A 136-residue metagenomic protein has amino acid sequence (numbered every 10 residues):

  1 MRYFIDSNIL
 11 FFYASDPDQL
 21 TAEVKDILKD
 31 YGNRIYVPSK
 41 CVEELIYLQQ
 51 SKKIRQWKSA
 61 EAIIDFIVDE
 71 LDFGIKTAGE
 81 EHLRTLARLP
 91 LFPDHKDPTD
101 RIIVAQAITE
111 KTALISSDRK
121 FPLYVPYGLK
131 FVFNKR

Functional and structural regions predicted by a protein language model:
M1-V37, K53-D65, R136: Short, well-structured N-terminal submotif of metal-dependent ribonuclease cores
D6, E44, D100, D118: Acidic active-site catalytic centers that drive phospho-/nucleotidyl reactions and related ester hydrolyses
S7-N8, L45, L86, A107: Generic structural signal for small/hydrophobic residues in well-ordered secondary structure, especially within
I9, C41, H82, I103 (+1 more regions): Alpha-helix capping/helix-boundary segments
F73-S117: Active-site neighborhoods of divalent-metal-dependent phosphate/nucleic-acid chemistry enzymes
V104-R136: Acidic, PIN/NYN-like endoribonuclease modules and their adjacent C-terminal/linker elements
